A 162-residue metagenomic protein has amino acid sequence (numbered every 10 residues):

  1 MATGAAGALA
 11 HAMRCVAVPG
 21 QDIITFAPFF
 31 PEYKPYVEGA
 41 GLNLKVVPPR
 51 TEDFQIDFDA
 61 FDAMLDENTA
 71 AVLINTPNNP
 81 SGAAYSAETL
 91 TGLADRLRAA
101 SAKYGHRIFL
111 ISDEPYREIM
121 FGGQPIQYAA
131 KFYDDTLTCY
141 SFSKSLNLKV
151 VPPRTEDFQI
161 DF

Functional and structural regions predicted by a protein language model:
M1-A102, E118-F132: Conserved core of the PLP fold type I
T3, S112, Y140: Short loop/edge segments at beta-strand edges and connector loops that shape dinucleotide/nucleotide cofactor-binding
F26, I108, Y140: Glycine- and other small-residue-rich loops at beta-strand/loop junctions that grip anionic moieties
A71, F109-L110, L137: Hydrophobic "anchor" residues on beta-strands that sit immediately upstream of conserved functional sites
A102-I108: Short helix-terminating capping/connector loops at secondary-structure junctions
E114-Y116: Conserved Walker B
K131-F162: Active-site PLP attachment segment
